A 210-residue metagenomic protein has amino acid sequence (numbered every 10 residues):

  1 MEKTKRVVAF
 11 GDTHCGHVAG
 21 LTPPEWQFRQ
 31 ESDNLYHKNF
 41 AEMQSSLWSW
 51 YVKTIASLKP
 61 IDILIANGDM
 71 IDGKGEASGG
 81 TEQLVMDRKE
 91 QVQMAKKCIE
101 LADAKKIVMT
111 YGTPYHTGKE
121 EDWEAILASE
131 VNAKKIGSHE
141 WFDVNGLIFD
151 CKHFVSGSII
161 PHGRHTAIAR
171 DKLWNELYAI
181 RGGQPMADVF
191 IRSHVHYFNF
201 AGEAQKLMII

Functional and structural regions predicted by a protein language model:
M1-E90: N-terminal active-site segment of His-dependent metallophosphoesterases
M1-V8, W141-D150, E203-K206: Beta-strand-turn-beta hairpins that frame and shape the catalytic cleft of phosphate-ester-processing enzymes
V7-A9, L64-A66, M109, D150 (+1 more regions): Residue-level marker for buried hydrophobic side chains located in beta-strands that build the well-ordered beta-sheet
D12, L64, D69, A95 (+3 more regions): Divalent metal-coordination and catalytic microenvironments
H14-P24, I71-E76, T113-E120, G157-P161 (+1 more regions): Active-site environment of divalent metal-dependent phosphoester hydrolases
M43-S45, G73-K135: Active-site neighborhood of divalent metal-dependent phosphoester bond hydrolases
T54-D62, M94-V108, G183-M186: A structural motif corresponding to the C-terminal end of an alpha-helix and its immediate exit/capping segment
I148-D150, V155-I210: Conserved beta-sheet core of the metallophosphoesterase superfamily
